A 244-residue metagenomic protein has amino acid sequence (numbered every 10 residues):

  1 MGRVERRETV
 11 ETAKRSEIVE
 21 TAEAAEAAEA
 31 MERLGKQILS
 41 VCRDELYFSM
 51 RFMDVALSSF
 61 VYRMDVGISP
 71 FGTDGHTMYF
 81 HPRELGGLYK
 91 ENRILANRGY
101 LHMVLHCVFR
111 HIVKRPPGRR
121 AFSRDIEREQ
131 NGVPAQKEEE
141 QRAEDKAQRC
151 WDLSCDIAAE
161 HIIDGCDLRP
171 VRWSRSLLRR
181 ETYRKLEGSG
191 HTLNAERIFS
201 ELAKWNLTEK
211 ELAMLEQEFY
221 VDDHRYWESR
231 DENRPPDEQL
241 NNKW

Functional and structural regions predicted by a protein language model:
G2-K14, I18-N97, V104-W244: Short, functionally important secondary-structure microenvironments
